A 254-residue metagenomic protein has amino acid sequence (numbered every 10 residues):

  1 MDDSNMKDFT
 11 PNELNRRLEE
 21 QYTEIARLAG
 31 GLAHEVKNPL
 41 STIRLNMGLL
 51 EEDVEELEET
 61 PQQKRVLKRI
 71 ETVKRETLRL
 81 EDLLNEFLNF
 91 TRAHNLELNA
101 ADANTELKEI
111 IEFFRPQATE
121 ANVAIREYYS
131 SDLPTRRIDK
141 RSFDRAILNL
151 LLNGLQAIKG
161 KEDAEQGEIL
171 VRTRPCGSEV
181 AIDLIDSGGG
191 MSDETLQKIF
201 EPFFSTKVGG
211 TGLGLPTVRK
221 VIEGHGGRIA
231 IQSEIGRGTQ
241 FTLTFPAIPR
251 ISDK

Functional and structural regions predicted by a protein language model:
K7-L14, L40-L78, L98: Histidine phosphotransfer helical core of two-component systems
F9-E35: Conserved HAMP-HisKA connector
N99-I111: A conserved beta-strand-to-alpha-helix junction within the catalytic ATP-binding
K108, T119, A124-P134: Conserved catalytic submotifs in the C-terminal HATPase_c
E165-S178: Short beta-strand/loop element within the Bergerat-fold HATPase_c
M191-P202: Short conserved segment of the HATPase_c
I222-E223: Detector for a conserved hydrophobic position within an alpha-helical segment of the HATPase_c
